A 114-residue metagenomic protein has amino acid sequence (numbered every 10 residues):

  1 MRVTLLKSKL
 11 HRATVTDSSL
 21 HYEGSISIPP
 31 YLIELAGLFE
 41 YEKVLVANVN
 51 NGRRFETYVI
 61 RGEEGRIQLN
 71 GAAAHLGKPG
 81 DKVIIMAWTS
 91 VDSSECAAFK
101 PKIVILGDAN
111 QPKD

Functional and structural regions predicted by a protein language model:
R2-T4, H11: A cross-kingdom feature strongest in bacterial/archaeal respiratory oxidoreductases
L5, V15-V91, D108-A109, D114: Compact, glycine-rich, soluble single-domain proteins
L10, Y41, K100: Short coil/loop residues immediately preceding or within conserved phosphate-binding loops of NTP-utilizing enzyme
C96-D114: Helix-rich terminal scaffold detector
